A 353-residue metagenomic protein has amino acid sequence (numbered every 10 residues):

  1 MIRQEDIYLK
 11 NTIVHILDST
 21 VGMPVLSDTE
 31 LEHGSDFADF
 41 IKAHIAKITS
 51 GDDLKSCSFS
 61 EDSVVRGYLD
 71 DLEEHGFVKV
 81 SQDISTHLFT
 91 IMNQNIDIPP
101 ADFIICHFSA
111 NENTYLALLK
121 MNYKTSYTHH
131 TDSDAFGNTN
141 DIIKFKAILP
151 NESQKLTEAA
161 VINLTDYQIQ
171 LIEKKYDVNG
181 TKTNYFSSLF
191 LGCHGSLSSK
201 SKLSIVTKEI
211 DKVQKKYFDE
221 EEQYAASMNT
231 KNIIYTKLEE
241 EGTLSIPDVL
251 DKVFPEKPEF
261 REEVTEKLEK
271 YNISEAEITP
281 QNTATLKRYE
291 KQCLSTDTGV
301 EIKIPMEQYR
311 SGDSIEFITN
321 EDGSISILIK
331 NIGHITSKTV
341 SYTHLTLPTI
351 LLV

Functional and structural regions predicted by a protein language model:
M1, I105, I325-I327, T343: Short low-polarity hydrophobic stretches
I2-D6, K10-I13, L17-T20, S27-R288: Long, hydrophobic alpha/beta structural blocks
V21, G323-I325, L347: Low-complexity, compositionally biased segments
E256-K257, P305, P348: Generic structural signal for alpha-helix starts
T265-S341: Alpha-helical oligomerization segments
Y342-T349: Conserved small/polar residues in nucleotide/adenosyl-binding loops
